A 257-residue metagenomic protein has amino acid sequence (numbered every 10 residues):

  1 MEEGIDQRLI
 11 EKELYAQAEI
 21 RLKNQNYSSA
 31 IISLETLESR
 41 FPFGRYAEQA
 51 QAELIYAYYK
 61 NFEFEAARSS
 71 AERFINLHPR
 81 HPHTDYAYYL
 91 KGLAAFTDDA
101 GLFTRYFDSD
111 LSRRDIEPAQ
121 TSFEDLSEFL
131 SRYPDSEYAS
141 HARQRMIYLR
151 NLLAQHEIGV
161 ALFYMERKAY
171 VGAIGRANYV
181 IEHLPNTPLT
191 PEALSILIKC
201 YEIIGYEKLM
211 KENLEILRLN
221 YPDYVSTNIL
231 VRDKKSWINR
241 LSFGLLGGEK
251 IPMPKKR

Functional and structural regions predicted by a protein language model:
M1-R257: Acidic, polar-rich low-complexity tracts and alpha-helical solenoid repeat scaffolds
